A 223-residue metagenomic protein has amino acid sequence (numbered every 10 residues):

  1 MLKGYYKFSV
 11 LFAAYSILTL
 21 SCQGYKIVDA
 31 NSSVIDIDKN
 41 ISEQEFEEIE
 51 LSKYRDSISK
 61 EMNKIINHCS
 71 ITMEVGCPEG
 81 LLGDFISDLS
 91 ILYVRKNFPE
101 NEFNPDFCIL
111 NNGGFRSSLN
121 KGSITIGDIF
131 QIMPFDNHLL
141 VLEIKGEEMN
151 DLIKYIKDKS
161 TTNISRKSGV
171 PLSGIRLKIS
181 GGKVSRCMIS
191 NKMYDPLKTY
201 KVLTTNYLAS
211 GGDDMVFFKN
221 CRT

Functional and structural regions predicted by a protein language model:
M1-V10: Bacterial N-terminal signal peptides that target proteins for export
L11, S57, S70-T72: Coil residues (strongly favoring Ser/Thr
L18-S21: C-terminal motif of bacterial Sec signal peptides marking the signal peptidase cleavage site
G24-D36, S87, I91-R95, E100-F107 (+1 more regions): Feature captures C-terminal
N31-L51: Post-signal peptide N-terminal segment of mature Sec-exported envelope proteins
E47, L51, E79, G83-S87 (+2 more regions): Generic structural signal for well-ordered, non-membrane alpha-helical segments in soluble metabolic enzymes
K64, H68, G83, S90-L92: Membrane-embedded hairpin module used as a gating/binding unit in multi-pass transport and secretion proteins
I71-G80, N137-L140: Second-shell loop/turn segments in exported
